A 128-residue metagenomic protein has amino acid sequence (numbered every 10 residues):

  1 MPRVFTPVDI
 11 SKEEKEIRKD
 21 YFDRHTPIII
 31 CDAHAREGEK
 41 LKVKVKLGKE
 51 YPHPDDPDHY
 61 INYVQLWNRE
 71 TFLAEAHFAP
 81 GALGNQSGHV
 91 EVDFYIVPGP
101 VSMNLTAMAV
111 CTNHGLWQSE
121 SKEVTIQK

Functional and structural regions predicted by a protein language model:
P2-R36: Short, compositionally biased P/S/T/A/G/V-rich stretches that sit at domain boundaries
K40, P100-T106: Extracellular Ig-like/FN3 beta-sandwich strand-entry sites
K46-D56: Short amphipathic, basic-aromatic surface patches that mediate peripheral association with negatively charged
D58-A74: Extended low-complexity, serine/threonine- and proline-enriched intrinsically disordered segments
L73-L83: Solvent-exposed serine/threonine-rich low-complexity stretches and specific carbohydrate-binding patches
G84-D93: Aromatic sugar-binding surface patches on proteins that engage polysaccharides or sugar-phosphate polymers
V92-P100: Short, hydrophobic beta-strand segments
V110-E120: Short acidic/polar inter-strand loop motif in beta-rich domains
